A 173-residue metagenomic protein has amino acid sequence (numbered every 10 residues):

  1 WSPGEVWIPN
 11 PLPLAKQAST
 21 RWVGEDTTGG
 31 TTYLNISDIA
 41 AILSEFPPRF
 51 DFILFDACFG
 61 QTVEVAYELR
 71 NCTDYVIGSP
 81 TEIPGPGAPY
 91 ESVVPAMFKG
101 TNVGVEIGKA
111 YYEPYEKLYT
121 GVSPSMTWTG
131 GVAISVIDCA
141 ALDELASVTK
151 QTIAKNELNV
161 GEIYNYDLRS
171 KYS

Functional and structural regions predicted by a protein language model:
W1-V6: Short acidic, glycine-rich surface-loop motifs adjacent to enzyme active sites
W7-S173: Terminal, contiguous helix-loop blocks that mediate binding/assembly
